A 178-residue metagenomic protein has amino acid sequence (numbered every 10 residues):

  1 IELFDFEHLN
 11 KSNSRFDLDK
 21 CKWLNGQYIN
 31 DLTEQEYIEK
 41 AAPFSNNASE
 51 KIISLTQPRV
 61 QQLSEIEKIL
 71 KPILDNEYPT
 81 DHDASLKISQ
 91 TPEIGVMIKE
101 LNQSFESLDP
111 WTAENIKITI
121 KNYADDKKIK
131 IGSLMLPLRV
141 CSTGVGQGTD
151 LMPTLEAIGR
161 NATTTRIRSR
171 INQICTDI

Functional and structural regions predicted by a protein language model:
I1-S45: A conserved active-site cap/scaffold subdomain adjacent to cofactor or substrate pockets
L3, W23-Q27, S54-Q61, P137-C141: Short, hydrophobic/amphipathic alpha-helical patches that form generic packing surfaces within helical domains
F6-E7, N47, R59-Q62, D126 (+2 more regions): A short structural micro-motif
L18-K22, E50, S54, G132-L136 (+1 more regions): Non-catalytic, well-ordered alpha-helical scaffold segments
N30-E34, S64, T143-L151: Short helix-capping/linker segments at secondary-structure and domain boundaries
E34-I129: Small-residue-rich helix-loop
E114-I178: Charged substrate- and nucleic-acid-binding regions of tRNA-handling and nucleotidyl-transfer enzymes, centered on
